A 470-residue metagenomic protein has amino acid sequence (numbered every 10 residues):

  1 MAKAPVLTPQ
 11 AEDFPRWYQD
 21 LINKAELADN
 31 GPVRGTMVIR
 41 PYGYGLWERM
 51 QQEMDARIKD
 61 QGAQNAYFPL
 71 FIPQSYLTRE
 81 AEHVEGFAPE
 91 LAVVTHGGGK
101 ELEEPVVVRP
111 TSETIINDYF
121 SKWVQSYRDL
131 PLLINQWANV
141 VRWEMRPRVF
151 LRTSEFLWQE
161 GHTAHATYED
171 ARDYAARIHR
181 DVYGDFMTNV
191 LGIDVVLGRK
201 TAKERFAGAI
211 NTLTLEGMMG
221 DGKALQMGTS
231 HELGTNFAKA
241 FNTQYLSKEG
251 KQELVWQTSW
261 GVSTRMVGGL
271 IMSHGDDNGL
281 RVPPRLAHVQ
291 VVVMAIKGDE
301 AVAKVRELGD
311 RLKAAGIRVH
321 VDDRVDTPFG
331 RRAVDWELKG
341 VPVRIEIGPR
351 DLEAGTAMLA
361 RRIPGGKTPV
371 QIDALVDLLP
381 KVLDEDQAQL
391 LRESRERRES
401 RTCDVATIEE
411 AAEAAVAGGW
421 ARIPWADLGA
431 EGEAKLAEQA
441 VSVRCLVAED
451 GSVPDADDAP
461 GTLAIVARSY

Functional and structural regions predicted by a protein language model:
M1-Y470: NTP/phosphate- and nucleic-acid-binding module
